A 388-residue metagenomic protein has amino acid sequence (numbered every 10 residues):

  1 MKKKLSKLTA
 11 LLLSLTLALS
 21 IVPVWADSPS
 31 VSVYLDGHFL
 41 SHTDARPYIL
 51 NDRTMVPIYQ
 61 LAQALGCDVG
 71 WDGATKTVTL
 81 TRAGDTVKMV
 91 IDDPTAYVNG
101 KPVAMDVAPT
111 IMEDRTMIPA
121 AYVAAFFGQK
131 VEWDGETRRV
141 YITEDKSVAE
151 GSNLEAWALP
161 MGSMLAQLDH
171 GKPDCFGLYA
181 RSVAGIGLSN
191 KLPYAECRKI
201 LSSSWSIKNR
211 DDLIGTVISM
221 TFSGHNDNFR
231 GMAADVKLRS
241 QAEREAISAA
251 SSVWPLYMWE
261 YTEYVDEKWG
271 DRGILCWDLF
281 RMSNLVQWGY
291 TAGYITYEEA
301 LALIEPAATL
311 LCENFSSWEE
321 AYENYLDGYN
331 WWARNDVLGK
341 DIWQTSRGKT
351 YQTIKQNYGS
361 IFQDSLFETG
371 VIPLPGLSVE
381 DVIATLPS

Functional and structural regions predicted by a protein language model:
K2-E150: Primary recognition of N-terminal secretory signal peptides and signal-anchoring hydrophobic helices
S147-Y297, L301-S388: Polar/charged low-complexity regulatory segments
